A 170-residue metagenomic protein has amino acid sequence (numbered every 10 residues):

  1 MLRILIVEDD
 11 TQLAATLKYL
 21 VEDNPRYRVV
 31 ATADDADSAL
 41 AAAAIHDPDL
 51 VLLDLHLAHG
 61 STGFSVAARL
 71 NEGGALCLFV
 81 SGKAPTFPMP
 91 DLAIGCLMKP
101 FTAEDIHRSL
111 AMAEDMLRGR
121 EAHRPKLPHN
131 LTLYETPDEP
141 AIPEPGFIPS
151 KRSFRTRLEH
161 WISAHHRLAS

Functional and structural regions predicted by a protein language model:
E8: Conserved acidic carboxylate
T11-A31: Two-component/phosphorelay signaling modules centered on CheY-like receiver
T32-L50: Acidic, metal-coordinating helix/loop segments flanking the phosphotransfer/catalytic sites of two-component signaling
D54-L55: Active-site residues of response regulator receiver
S61-A75: Short amphipathic alpha-helix used as the core "switch/output" element in two-component signaling
V80-S81: Hydrophobic/aromatic residues positioned on beta-strands within the core alpha/beta folds
K99: A Lys-centered signature of the CheY-like receiver
R108, D115-S170: CheY-like receiver
